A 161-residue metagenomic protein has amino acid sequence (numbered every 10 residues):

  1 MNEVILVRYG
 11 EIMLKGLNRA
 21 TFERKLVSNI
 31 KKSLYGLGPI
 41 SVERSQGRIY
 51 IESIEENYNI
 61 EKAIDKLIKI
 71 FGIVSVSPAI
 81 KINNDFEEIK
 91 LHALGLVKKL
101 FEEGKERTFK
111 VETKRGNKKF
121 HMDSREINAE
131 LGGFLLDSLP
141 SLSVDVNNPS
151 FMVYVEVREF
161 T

Functional and structural regions predicted by a protein language model:
M1-T161: RNA-binding accessory domains that recognize and position tRNA/RNA substrates
